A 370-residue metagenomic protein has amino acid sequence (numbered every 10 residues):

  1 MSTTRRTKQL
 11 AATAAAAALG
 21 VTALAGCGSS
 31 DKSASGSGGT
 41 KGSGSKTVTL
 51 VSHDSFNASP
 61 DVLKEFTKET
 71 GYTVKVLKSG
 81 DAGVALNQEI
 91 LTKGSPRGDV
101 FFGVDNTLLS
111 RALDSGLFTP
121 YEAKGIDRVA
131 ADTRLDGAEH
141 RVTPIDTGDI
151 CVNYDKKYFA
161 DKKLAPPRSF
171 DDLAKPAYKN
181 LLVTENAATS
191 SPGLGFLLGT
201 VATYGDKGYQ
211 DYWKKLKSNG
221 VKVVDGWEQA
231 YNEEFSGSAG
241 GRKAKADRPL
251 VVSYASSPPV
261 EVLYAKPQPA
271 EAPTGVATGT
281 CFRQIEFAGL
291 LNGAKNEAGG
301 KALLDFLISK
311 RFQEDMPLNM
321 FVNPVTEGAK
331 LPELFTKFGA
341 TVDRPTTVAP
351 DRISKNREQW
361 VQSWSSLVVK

Functional and structural regions predicted by a protein language model:
T22-G26: C-terminal motif of bacterial Sec signal peptides marking the signal peptidase cleavage site
G28-D31, G38-R111, E233, K370: Early extracytoplasmic/lumenal segment of secretory-pathway proteins
P96-F101, T119-K156, D171, N180-A187: A structural signal for short loop-to-beta-strand junctions that line the ligand-binding cleft of periplasmic/secreted
N106-L117, G137-A165, G193-V201, R283-G289: Periplasmic solute-binding protein
T119-D127, V142-T143, D171, P249 (+3 more regions): Short beta-strand->loop
P192, G199-G279: Ligand-binding pocket segment of bilobal, Venus flytrap-like solute-binding proteins
A288-V348: Mature extracytoplasmic/periplasmic domains
E333-K370: Extracellular/periplasmic bilobal clamshell ligand-binding domains
